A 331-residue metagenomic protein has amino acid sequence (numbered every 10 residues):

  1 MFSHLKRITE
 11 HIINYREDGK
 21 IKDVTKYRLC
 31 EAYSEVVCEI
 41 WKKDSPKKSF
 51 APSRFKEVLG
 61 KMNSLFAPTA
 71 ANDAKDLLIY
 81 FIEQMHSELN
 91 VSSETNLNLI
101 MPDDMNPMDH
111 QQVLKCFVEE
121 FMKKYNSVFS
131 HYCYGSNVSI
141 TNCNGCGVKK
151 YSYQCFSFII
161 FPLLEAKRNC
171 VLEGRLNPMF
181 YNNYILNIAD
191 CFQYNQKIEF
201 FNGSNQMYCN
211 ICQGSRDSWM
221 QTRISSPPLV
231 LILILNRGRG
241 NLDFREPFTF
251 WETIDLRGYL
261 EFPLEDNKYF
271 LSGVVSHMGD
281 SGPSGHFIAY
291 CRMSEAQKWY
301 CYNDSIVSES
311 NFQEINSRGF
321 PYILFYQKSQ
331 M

Functional and structural regions predicted by a protein language model:
F2-C155, Q213: Papain-like cysteine protease catalytic cores
I12-D23, L97, D104, Q111-Y125 (+1 more regions): Exposed substrate/partner-binding surface patches
